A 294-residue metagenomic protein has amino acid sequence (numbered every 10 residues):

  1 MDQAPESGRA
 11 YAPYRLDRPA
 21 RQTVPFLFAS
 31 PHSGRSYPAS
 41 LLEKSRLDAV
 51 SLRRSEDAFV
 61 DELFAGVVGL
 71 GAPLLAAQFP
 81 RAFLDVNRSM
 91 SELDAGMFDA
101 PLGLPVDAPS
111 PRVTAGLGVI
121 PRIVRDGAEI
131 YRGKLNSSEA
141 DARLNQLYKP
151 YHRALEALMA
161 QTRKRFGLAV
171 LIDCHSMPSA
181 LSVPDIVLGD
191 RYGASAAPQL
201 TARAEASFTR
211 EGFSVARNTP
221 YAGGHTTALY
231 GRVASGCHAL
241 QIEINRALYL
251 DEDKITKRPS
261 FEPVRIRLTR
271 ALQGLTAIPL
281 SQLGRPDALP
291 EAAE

Functional and structural regions predicted by a protein language model:
M1-L171, S176-H238, I244-E294: N-terminal catalytic or cofactor-binding beta/alpha core of small enzyme domains
